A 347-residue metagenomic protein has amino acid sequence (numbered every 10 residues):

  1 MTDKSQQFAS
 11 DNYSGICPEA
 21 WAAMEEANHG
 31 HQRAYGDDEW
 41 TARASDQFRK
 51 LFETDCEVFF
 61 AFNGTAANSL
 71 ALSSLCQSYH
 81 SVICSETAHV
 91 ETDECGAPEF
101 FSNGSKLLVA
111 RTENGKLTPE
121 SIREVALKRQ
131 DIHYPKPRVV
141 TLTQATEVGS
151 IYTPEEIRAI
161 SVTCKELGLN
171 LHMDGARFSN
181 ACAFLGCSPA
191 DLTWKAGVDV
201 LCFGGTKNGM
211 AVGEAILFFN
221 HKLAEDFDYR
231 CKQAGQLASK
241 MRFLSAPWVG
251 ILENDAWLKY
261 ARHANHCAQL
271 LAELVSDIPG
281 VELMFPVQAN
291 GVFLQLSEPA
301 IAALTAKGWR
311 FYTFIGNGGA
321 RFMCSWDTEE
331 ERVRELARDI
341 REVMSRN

Functional and structural regions predicted by a protein language model:
T2-F285, A289-K307, T313-T328, L336-R346: Conserved PLP-enzyme active-site core in the AAT-like
